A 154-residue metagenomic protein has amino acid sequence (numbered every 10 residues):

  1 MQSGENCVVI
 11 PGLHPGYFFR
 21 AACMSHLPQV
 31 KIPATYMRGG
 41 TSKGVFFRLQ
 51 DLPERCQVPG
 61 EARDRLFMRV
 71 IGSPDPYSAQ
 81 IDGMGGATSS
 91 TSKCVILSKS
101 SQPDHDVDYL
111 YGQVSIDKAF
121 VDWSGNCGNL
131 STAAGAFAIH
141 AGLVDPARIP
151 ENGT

Functional and structural regions predicted by a protein language model:
M1-G4, P11-G16: N-terminal amphipathic/hydrophobic targeting modules at extreme N-termini, encompassing cleavable Sec/SRP-type signal
M24-T154: A glycine-rich beta-to-alpha transition motif near the start of alpha/beta enzyme domains, typified by
